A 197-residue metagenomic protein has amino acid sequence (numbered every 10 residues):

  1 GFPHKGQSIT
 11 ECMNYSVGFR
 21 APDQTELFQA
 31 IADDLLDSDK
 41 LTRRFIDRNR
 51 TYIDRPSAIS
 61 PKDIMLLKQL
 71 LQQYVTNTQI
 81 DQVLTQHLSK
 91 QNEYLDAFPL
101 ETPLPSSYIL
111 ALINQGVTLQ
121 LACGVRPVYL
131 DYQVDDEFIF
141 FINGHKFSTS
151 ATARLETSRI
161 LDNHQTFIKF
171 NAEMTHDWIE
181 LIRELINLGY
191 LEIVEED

Functional and structural regions predicted by a protein language model:
G1-T78: Contiguous mid-protein beta-loop-alpha structural module that forms a pocket-lining wall or clamp of enzyme active
L27, I31, L66, L155-E156 (+1 more regions): Exposed alpha-helical structural elements
L41-R50, I80-K90, F170-A172: Short glycine-rich, low-complexity/disordered patches
S60, P105, S150, M174-T175: Ser/Thr-centered flexible coil motifs
T76-D162, R183, V194-D197: Acidic, low-complexity/disordered tracts enriched in E/D and polar residues
R159-A172: Short capping segments at the starts of secondary-structure elements
A172-N187: Short amphipathic alpha-helical interaction segments
